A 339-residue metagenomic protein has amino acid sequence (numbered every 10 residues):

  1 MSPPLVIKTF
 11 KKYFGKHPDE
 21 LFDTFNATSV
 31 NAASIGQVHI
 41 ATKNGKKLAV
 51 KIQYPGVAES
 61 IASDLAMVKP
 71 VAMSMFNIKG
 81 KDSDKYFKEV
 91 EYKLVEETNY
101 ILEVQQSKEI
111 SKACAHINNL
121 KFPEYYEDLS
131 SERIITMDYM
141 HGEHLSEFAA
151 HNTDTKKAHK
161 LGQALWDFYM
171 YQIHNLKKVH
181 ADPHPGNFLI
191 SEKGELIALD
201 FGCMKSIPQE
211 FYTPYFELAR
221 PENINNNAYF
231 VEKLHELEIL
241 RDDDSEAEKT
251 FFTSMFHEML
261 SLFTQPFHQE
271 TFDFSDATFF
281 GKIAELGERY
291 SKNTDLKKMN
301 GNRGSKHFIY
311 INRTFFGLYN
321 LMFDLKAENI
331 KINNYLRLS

Functional and structural regions predicted by a protein language model:
M1-A164, F168-M170, S191-I197, F201-Q209 (+2 more regions): Broad phosphate/nucleotide-binding scaffolds in NTP-utilizing and phosphate-metabolizing enzymes
I173-H174: Helix-to-catalytic-loop junction in kinase catalytic cores
K177, D182-H184: Conserved catalytic-loop position in the HRD/HxD motif
G186-I190: Hydrophobic residue at the +6 position relative to the catalytic HRD Asp in the kinase catalytic loop
Y212: Short adenine-binding "F-helix/F-box" segment of the Bergerat
Y215: Catalytic or ion-translocation cores adjacent to nucleophile or general acid/base/metal-coordination motifs in diverse
E222-N227: Conserved phosphoryl-transfer catalytic core
